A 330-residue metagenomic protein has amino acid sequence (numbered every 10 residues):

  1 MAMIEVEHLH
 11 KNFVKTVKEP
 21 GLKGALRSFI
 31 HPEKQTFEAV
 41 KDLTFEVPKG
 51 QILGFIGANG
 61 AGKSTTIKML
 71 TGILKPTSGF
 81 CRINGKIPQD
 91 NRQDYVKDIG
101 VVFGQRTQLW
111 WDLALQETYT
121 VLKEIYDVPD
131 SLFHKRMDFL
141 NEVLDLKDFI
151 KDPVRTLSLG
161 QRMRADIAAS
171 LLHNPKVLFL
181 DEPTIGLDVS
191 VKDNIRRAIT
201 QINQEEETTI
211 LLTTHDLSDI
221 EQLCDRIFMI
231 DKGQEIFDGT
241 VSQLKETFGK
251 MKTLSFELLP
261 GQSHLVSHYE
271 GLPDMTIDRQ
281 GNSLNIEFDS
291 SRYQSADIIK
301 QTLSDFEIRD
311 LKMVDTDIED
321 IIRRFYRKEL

Functional and structural regions predicted by a protein language model:
G21-F29, T120, E124, S131-F149: Conserved ABC ATPase "signature" region
G79-D90, Y95-V96: Conserved ABC transporter NBD signature motif
D112, P153-L157: Conserved ABC ATPase signature
N174: Conserved catalytic motifs of ABC-family nucleotide-binding domains
L178-E182: Catalytic Walker B motif of ABC-type/P-loop ATPase nucleotide-binding domains
R196-D289: ABC transporter nucleotide-binding domain
